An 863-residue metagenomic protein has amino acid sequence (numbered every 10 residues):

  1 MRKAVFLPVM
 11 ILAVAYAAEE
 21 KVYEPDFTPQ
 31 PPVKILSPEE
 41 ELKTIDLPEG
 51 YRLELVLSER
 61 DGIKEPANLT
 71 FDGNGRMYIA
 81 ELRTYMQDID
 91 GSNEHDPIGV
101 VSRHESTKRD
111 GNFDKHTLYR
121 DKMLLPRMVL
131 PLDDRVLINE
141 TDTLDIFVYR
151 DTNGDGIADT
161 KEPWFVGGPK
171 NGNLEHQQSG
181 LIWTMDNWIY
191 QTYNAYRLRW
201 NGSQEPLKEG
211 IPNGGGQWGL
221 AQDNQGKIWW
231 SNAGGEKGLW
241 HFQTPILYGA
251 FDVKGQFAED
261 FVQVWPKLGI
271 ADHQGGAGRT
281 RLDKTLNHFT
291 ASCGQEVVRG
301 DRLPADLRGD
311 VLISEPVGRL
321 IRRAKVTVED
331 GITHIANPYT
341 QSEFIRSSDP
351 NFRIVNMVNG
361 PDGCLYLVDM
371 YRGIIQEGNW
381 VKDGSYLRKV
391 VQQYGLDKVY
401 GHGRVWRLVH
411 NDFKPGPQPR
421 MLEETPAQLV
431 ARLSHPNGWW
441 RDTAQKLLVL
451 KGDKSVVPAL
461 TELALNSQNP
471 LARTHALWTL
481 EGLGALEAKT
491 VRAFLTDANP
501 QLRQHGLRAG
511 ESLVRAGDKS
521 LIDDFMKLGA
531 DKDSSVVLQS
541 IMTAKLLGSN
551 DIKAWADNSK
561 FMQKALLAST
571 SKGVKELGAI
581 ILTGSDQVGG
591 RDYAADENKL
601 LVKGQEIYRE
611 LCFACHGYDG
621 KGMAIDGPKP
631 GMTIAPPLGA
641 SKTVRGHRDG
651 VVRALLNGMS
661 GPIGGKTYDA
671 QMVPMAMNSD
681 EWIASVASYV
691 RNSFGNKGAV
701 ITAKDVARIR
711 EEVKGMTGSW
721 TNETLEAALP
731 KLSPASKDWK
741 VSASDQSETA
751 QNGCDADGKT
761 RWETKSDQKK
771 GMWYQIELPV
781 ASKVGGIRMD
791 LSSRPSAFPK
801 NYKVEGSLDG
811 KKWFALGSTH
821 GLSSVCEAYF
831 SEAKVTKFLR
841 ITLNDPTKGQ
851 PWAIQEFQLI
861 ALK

Functional and structural regions predicted by a protein language model:
A18-Q428, W439, L447-V449: Beta-propeller domains with acidic blade repeats across secreted/periplasmic ectodomains and cytosolic WD/CNH propellers
E19, N337, V409-R420, G482 (+4 more regions): Post-cleavage N-terminal segment of exported redox proteins
V368, V405, G604-D619, M672 (+1 more regions): The canonical Cys-X-X-Cys-His
G416-P419, R441-G452, L471-A485, T490-T496 (+5 more regions): Structural detector for internal amphipathic alpha-helices that build alpha-solenoid repeat scaffolds
P436-N437, Q468-N469, A498-N499, K532-S534 (+2 more regions): Short inter-helical turns and helix N-cap capping residues of alpha-solenoid HEAT/ARM repeat scaffolds
S585-R609, A614, D619-D626: Electrostatic cytochrome c docking/interface patches
P628, M632-G639, G658-M716: Axial heme c-ligation environment in periplasmic c-type cytochrome domains
E748-K863: Aromatic, loop-rich ligand-recognition surfaces of beta-strand-rich domains
